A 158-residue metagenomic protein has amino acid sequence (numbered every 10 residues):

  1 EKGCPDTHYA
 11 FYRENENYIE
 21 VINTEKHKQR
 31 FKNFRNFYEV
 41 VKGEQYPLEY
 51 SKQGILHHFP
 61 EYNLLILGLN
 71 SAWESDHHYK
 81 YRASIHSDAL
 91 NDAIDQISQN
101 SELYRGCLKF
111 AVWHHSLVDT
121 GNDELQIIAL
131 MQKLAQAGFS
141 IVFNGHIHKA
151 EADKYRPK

Functional and structural regions predicted by a protein language model:
E1-Y50: Active-site neighborhood of divalent metal-dependent phosphoester bond hydrolases
E49-P157: His/acidic metal-ligating clusters that form di-metal
